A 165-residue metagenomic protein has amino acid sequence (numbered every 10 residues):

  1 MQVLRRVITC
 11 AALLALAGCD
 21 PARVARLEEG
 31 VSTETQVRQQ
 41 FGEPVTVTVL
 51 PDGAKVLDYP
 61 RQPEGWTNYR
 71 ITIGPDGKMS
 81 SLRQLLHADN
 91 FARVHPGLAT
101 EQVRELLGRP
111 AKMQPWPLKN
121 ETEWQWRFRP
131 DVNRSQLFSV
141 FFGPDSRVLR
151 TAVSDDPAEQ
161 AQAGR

Functional and structural regions predicted by a protein language model:
M1-A17: Sec-dependent bacterial lipoprotein signal peptides
C19-R165: Residues within mature, well-folded domains
